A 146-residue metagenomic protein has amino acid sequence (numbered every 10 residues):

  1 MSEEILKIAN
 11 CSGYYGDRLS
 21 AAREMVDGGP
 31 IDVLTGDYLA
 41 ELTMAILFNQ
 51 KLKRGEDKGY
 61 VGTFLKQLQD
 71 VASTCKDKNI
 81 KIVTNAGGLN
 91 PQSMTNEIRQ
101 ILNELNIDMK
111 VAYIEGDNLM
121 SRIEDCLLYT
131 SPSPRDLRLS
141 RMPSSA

Functional and structural regions predicted by a protein language model:
S2-S121: Metallocofactor- and cofactor-centric catalytic cores in central/energy metabolism, strongly enriched
N90, D136-L139: Short hydrophobic/aromatic residue motifs in ordered secondary structure
I107, L139-S140: Secondary-structure boundary/capping residues
E124-L128: Short, surface-exposed amphipathic charged segments that create phosphate/polyanion-binding patches used for binding
Y129-D136: Conserved small/polar residues in nucleotide/adenosyl-binding loops
R141-A146: Hydrophobic alpha-helical segments, chiefly the membrane-spanning helices and signal/signal-anchor peptides
